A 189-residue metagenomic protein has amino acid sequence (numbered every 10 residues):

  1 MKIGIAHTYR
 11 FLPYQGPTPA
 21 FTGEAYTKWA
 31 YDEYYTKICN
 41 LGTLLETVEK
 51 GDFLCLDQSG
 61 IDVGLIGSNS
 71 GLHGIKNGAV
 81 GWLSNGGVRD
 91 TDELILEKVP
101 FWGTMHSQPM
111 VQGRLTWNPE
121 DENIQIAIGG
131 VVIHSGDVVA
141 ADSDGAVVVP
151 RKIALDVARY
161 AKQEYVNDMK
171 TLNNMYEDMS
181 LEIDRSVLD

Functional and structural regions predicted by a protein language model:
M1-S135, V149-D189: Feature captures the catalytic cores and cofactor-binding loops of soluble hydro-lyases/lyases that act on carboxylate
I61, S143-D144: A generic structural motif
V139, G145-V147: Channel- or pocket-lining gating/hinge segments that regulate access to a cavity or pore
